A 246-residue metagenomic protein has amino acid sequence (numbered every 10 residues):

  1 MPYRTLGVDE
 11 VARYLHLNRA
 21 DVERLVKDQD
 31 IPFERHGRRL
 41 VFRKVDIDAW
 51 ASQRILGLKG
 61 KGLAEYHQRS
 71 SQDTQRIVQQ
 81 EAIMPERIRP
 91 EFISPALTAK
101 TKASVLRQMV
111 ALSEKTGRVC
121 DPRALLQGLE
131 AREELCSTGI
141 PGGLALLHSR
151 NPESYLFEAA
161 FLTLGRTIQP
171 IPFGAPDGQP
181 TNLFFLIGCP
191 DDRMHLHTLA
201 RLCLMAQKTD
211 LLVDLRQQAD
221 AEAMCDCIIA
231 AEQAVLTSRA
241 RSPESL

Functional and structural regions predicted by a protein language model:
M1-L246: Cytosolic covalent-transfer regions centered on His/Cys nucleophiles that carry phosphoryl or persulfide groups
